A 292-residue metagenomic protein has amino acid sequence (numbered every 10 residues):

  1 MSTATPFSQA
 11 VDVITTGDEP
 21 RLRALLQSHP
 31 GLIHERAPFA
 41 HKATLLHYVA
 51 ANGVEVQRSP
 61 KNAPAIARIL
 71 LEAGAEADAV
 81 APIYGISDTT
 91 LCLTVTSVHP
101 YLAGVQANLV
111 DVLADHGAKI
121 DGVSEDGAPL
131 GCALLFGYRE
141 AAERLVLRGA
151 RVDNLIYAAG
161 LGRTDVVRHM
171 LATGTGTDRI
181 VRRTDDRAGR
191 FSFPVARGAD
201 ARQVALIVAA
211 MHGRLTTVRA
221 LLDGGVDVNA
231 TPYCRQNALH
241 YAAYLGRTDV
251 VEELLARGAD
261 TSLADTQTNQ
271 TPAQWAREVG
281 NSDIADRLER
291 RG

Functional and structural regions predicted by a protein language model:
S2-L45, L161-I180, A205, T217: N-terminal segments that cap or nucleate solenoid repeat domains
P6, K42, Y84-S87, D126-G127 (+3 more regions): Start-of-repeat signature of ankyrin repeats
R21, A65-I66, N108-L109, E140-A141 (+4 more regions): Conserved ankyrin/ankyrin-like repeat signature
L26-L32, A65-E76, V110-K119, E143-A150 (+4 more regions): Ankyrin repeat domain, specifically the short helix-to-loop turn at the C-terminus of the second helix of each repeat
A37-F39, A81-Y84, V123-S124, A199 (+2 more regions): Ankyrin repeat boundary/linker residues
G131-V146, T261-G292: Leucine-rich solenoid repeat scaffolds
